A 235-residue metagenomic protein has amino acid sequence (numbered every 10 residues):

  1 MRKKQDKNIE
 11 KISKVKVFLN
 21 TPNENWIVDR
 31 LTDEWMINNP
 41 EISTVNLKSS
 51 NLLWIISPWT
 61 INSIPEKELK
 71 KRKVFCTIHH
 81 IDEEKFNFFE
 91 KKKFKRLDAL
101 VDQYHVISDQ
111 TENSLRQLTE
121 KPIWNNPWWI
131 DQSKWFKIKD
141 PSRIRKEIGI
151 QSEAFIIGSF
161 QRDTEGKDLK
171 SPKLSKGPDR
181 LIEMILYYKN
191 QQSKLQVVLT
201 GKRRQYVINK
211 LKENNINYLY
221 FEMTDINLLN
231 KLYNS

Functional and structural regions predicted by a protein language model:
M1-E66: N-terminal pre-catalytic "stem/leader" segment of glycosyltransferase-like enzymes
S49-S57, K67-K85, Y104-V106: Active-site proximal beta-strand in glycosyltransferases
L53-W54, W59, L100-D109, W124 (+1 more regions): A short beta-strand/loop micro-motif in the catalytic core of glycosyltransferases that engages the nucleotide-sugar
N87-D102: A conserved, positively charged/aromatic
D102-R116, E120-I138, I156, F160: Donor nucleotide-sugar binding/catalytic pocket of nucleotide-sugar-dependent glycosyltransferases
P141-K212: Conserved catalytic-core segment of nucleotide-activated headgroup transferases in glycan assembly
Q196-T200, N215-L228: Active-site donor-binding acidic/aromatic loop of nucleotide-activated sugar and phosphosugar transferases involved
N230-S235: Short alpha-helical donor nucleotide-sugar binding micro-motif in glycosyltransferases
